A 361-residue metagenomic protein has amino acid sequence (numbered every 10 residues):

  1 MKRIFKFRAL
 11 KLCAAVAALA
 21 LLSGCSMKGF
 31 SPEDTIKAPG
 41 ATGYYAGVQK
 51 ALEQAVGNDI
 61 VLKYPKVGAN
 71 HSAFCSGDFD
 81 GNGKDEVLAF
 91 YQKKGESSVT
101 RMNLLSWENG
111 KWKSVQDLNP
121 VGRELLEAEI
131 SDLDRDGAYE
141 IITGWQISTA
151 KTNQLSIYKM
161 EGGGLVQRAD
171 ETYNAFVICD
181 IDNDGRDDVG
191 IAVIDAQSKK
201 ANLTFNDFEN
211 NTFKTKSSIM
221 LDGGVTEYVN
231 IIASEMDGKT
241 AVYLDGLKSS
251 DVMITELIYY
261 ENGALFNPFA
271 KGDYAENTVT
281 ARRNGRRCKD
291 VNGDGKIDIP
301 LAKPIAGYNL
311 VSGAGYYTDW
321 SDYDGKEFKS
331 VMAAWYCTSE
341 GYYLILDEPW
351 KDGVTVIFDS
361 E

Functional and structural regions predicted by a protein language model:
K2-F30: Sec-dependent N-terminal signal peptides of Gram-positive bacterial secreted proteins and lipoproteins
G24-F358: Beta-propeller-forming repeat regions
